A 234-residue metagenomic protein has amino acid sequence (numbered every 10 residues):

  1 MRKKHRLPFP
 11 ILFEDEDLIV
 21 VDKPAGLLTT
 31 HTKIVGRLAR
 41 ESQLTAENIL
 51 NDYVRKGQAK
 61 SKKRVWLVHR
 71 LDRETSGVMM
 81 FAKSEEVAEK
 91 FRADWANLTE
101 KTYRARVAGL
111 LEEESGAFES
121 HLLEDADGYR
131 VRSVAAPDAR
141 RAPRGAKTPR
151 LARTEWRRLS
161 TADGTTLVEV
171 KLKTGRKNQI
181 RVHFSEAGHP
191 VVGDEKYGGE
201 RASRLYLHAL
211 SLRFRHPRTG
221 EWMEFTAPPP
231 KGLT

Functional and structural regions predicted by a protein language model:
M1-T234: RNA pseudouridine synthases
